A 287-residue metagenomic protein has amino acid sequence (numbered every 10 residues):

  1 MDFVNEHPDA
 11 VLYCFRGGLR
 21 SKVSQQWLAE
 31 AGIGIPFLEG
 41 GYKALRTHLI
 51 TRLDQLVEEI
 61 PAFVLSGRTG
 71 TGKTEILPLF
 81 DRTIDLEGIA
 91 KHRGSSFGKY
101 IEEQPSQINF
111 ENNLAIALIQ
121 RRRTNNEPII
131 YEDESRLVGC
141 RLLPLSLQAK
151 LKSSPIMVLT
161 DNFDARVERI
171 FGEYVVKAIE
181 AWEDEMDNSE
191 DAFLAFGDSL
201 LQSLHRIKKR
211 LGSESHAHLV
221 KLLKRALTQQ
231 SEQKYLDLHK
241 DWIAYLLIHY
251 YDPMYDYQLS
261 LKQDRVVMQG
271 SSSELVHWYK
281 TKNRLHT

Functional and structural regions predicted by a protein language model:
M1-D9, T47-R52, A181-W182: Helix-loop module immediately N-terminal to the HCX5R catalytic loop in PTP-like cysteine phosphatase domains
M1-L38: Catalytic cysteine-centered active loop of the rhodanese-like fold, especially the PTP/DSP P-loop
V11, P36, F63, R82-I84 (+1 more regions): Hydrophobic/aromatic beta-strand patches that form the interior of the parallel beta-sheet core in alpha/beta enzyme
R20, P61-D81: Glycine-rich phosphate-binding P-loop
Q25-L28, T74-L86: A conserved segment at the C-terminal end of the G1
A29-D54: N-terminal pre-Walker A segment at the start of P-loop NTPase domains
D81-K150: Conserved nucleotide-sensing/catalytic segment adjacent to the nucleotide-binding pocket in NTP-handling enzymes
A149-T287: Conserved NTP phosphate-binding and transfer environment spanning the P-loop NTPase/kinase superfamily
